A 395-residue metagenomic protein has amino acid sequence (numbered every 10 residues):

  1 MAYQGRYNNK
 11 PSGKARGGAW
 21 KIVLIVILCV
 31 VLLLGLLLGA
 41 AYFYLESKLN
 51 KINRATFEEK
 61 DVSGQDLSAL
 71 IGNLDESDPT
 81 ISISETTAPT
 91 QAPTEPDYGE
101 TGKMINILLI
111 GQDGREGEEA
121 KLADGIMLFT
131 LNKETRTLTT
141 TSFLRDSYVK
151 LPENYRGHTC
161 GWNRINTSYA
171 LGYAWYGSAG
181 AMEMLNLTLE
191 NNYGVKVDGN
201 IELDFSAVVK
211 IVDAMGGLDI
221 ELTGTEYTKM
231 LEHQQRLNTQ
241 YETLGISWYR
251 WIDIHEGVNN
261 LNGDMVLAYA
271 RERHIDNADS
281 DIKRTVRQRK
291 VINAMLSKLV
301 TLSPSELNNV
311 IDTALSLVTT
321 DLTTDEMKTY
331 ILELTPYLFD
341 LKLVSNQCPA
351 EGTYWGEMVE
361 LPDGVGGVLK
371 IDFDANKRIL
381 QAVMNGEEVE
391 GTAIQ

Functional and structural regions predicted by a protein language model:
A2-K10, W20, L37-Q395: Non-catalytic, solvent-exposed segments at the cell envelope interface
K14-V31: N-terminal Sec-pathway targeting helices
V30-L38: Alpha-helical transmembrane segments
